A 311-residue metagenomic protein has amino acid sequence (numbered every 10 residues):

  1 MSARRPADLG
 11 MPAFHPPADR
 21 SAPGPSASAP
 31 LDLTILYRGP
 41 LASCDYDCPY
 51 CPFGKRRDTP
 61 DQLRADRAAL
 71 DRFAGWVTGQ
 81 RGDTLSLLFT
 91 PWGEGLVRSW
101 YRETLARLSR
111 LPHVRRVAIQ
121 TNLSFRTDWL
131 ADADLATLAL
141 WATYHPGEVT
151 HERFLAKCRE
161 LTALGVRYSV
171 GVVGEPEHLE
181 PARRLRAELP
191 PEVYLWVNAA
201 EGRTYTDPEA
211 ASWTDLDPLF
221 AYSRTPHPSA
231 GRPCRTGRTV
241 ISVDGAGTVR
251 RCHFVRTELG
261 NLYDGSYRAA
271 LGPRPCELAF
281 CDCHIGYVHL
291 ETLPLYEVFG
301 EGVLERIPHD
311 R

Functional and structural regions predicted by a protein language model:
A3-T34, L41, G54, D58 (+2 more regions): Flexible mid-to-C-terminal extensions adjoining Fe-S/redox cofactors in radical SAM and related proteins
M11, P60, L138-R250, F254 (+1 more regions): Radical SAM enzyme [4Fe-4S]-AdoMet core and its adjacent flexible, acidic and glycine-rich loops/tails across
I35, K55-R67, G82-R98, L108-T127 (+3 more regions): Core AdoMet radical
P40-D47: Cysteine-centered iron-sulfur cluster-binding motifs in ferredoxin-type domains/subunits of redox enzymes
D47-G54: The canonical Cys-X-X-Cys-His
Y50, T236, L278: Short, cysteine/histidine-rich loop/knuckle motifs that typically chelate Zn2+
L63-R72, Y296-L304: Short cysteine/histidine-rich metal-coordination sites, predominantly Zn2+-binding motifs
R72-G75, W100-R107, D128, R153-A163 (+2 more regions): Alpha-helical scaffolding segments of alpha/beta enzyme cores, especially the outer helices of TIM-barrel or partial
